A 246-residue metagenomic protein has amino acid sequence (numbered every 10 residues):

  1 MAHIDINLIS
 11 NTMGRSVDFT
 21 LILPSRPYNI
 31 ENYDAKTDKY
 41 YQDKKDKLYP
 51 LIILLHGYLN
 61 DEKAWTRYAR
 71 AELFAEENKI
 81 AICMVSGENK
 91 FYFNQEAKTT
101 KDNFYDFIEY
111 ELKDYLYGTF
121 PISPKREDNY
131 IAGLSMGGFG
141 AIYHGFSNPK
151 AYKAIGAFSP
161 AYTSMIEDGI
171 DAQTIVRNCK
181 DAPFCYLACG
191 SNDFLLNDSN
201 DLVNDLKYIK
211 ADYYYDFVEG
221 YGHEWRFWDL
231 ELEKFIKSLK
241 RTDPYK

Functional and structural regions predicted by a protein language model:
M1-K246: Non-catalytic cap/lid and distal C-terminal segments of serine-dependent acyl enzymes
